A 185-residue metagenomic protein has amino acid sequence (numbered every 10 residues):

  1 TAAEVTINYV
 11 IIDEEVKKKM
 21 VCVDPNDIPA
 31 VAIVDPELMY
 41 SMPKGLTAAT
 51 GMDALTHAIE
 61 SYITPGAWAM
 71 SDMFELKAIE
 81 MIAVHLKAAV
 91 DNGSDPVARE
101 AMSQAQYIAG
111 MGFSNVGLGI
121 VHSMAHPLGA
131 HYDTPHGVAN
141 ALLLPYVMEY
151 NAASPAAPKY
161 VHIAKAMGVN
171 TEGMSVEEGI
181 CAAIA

Functional and structural regions predicted by a protein language model:
T1: Helix-loop-strand module that forms the ligand-binding subsite of alpha/beta enzymes
V5, V10-I11, V121, V147: Hydrophobic aliphatic residue packing
T6-V116: Carboxylate- and glycine-rich phosphate/diphosphate-binding segment that chelates Mg2+/Mn2+
M52, I79, V121, N140-A141 (+1 more regions): A general structural signal for well-ordered alpha-helical segments in protein cores
A58, M124, V147: Active-site pre-Tyr helix/loop in NAD(P)-dependent dehydrogenases
M81-H85, L128, Y150, S154: Alpha-helix boundary/capping detector
Y107-N140: Glycine-rich phosphate/pyrophosphate-binding beta-alpha loops
H131-A185: Gly/Pro-rich interdomain helix-loop hinge
